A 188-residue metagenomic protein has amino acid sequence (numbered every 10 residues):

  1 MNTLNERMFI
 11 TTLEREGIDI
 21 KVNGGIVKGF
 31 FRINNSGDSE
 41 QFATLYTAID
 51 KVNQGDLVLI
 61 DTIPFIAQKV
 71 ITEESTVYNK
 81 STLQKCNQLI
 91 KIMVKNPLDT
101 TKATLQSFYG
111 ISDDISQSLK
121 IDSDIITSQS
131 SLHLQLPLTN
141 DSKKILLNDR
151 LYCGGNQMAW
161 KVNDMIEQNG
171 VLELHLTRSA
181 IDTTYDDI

Functional and structural regions predicted by a protein language model:
M1-N23: Hydrophobic, proline/glycine-rich low-complexity stretches
I20-I188: Short, conserved turn/kink motifs that form compact alpha/beta structural patches or helix kinks used as
